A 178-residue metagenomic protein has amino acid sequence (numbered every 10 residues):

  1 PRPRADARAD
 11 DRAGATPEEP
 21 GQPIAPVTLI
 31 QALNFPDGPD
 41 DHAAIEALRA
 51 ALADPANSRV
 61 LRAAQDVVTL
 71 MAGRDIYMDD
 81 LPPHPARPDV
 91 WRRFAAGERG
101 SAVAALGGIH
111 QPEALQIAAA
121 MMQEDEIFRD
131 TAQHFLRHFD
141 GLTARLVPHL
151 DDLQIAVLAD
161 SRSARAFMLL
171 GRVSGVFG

Functional and structural regions predicted by a protein language model:
D10-L150, V157: Structured extramembrane domains adjacent to transmembrane segments
F139, T143, V147-G178: C-terminal tails and terminal domains of large nucleic-acid-associated and other macromolecular-machine proteins
